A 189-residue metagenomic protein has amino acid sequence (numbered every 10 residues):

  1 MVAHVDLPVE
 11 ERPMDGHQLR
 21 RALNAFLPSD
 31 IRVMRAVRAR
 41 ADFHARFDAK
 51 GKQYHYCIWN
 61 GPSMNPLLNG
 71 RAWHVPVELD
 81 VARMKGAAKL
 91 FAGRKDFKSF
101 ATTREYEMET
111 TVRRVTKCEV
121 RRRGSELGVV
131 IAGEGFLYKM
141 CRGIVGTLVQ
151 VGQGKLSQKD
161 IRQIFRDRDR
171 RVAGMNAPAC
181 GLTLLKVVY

Functional and structural regions predicted by a protein language model:
M1-Y189: Structured-RNA-binding interfaces characteristic of tRNA pseudouridine synthases
